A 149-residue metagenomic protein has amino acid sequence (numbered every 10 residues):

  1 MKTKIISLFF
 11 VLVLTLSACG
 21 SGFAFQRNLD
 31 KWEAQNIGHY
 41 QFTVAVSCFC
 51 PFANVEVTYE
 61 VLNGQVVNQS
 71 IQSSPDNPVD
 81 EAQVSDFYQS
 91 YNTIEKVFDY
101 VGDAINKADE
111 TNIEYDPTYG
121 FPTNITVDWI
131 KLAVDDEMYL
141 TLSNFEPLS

Functional and structural regions predicted by a protein language model:
M1-L8: Bacterial N-terminal signal peptides that target proteins for export
T15-A18: C-terminal motif of bacterial Sec signal peptides marking the signal peptidase cleavage site
G20-G22: Bacterial signal peptide processing site
E33, E60-V67, P117-T118: A short, structured loop/turn motif at beta-sheet edges
Q35-V46: A short, Trp-centered hydrophobic/proline-enriched beta-strand micro-motif
F52-V57, D135-L140: Short, surface-exposed coil-to-beta transition loops
N63-T111: Mature extracytoplasmic domains of secretory-pathway proteins
F98-A133: Short, structured surface segments that line ligand/substrate-binding pockets
